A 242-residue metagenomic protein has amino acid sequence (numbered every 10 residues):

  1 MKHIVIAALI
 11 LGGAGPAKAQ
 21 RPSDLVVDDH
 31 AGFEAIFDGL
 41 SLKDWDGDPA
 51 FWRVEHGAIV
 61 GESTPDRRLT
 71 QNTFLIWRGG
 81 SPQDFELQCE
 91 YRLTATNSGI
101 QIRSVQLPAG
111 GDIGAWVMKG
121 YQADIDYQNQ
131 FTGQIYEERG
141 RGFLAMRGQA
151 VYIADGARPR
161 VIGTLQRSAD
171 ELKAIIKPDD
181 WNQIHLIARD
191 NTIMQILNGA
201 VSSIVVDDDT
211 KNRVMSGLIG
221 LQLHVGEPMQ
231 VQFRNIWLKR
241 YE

Functional and structural regions predicted by a protein language model:
M1-V5, K18: N-terminal targeting leader peptides, primarily classical Sec-type signal peptides for secretion
I4-G12: Sec-dependent N-terminal signal peptides
A17-E242: Carbohydrate-interacting regions of secretory-pathway proteins
